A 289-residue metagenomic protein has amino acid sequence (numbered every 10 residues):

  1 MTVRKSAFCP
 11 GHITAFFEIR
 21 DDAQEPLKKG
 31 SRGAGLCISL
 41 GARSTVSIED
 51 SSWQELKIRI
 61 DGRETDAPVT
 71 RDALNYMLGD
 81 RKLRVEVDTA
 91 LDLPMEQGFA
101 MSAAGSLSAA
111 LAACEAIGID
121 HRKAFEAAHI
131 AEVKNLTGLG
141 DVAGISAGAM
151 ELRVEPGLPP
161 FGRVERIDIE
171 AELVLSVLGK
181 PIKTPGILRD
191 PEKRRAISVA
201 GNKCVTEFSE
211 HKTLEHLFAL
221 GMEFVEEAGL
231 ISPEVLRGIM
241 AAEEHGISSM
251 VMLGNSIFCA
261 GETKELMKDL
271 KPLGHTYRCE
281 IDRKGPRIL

Functional and structural regions predicted by a protein language model:
M1-M95, D282-L289: ATP-binding N-lobe of GHMP and related small-molecule kinases
S6, F161-L289: C-terminal nucleotide
A7-C9, P26-L27, G35-I38, N135-T137 (+4 more regions): Solvent-exposed alpha-helices and their adjacent loops that cap or buttress functional pockets in soluble metabolic
E18, S47, G144-A147, E151-E155 (+1 more regions): Short beta-strand-to-turn element immediately C-terminal to the catalytic PLP-Schiff-base lysine in fold type I
V85-T89, H121-A131, A219: Beta-strand segments within the central parallel beta-sheet cores of soluble alpha/beta enzyme folds
F99-K123: DPxDG-like acidic metal-binding loop motif
R122-I167: Alpha/beta catalytic cores of group-transfer enzymes, especially the acyltransferase/condensing modules of polyketide
